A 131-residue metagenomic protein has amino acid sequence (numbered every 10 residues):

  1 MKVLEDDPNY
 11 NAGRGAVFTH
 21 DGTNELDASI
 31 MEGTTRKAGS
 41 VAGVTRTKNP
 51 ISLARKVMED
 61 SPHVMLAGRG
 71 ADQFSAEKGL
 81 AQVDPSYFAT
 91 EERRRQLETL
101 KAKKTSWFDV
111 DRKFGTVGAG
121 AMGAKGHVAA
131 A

Functional and structural regions predicted by a protein language model:
M1-A131: Alpha/propeptide regions of enzymes that mature by internal proteolysis
